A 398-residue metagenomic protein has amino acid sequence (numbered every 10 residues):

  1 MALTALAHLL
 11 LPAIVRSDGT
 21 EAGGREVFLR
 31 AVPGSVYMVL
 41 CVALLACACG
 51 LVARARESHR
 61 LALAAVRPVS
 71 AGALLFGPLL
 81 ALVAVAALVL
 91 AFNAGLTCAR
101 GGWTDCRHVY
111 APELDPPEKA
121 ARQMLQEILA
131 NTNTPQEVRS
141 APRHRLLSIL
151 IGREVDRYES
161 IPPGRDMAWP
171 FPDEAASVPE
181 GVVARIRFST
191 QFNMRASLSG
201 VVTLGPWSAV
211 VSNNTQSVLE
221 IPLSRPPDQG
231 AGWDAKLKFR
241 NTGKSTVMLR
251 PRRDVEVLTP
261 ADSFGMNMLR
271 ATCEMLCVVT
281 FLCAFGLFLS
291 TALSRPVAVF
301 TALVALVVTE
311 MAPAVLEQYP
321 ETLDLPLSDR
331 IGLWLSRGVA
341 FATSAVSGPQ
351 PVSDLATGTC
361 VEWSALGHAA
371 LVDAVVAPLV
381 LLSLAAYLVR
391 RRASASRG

Functional and structural regions predicted by a protein language model:
M1, V39-L40, L44, S70-C98: Selective transmembrane-helix segments that form parts of the transport pathway or gating/packing helices in multipass
A2-A5, A298-E310: Central hydrophobic cores of alpha-helical transmembrane segments in multi-pass integral membrane proteins
L10-V27, A99-R100, T104-A261, V308-L388 (+1 more regions): Terminal transmembrane helical anchor/hairpin motif
A31-R54, S58, V89, N93: Long, hydrophobic alpha-helical segments
C41-A48, L61, L96, F285 (+1 more regions): Hydrophobic/aromatic residues in alpha-helical transmembrane segments
L51-A81: Helix-loop-helix units of permease transmembrane domains in multi-pass membrane transporters, especially ABC
L80, A84, C273, V304-A305 (+2 more regions): Hydrophobic residues within alpha-helical transmembrane segments of multi-pass solute transporters/permease subunits
E256-C277: Cytosolic-side membrane-insertion boundary helix
